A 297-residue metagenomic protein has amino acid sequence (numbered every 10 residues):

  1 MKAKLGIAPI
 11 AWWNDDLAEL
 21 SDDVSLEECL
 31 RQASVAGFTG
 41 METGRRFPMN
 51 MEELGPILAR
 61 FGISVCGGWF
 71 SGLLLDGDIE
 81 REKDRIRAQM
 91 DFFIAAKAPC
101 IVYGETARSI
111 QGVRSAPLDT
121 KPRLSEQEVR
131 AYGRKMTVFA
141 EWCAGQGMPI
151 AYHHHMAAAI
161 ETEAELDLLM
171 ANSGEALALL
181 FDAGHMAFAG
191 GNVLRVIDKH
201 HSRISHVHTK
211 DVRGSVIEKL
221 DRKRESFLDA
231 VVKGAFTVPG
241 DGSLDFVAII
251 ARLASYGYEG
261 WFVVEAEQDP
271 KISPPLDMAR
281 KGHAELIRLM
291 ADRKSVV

Functional and structural regions predicted by a protein language model:
M1-K2, R31-V35, P48-G67, A88-A98 (+4 more regions): Acidic (Asp/Glu)-rich catalytic clusters
A3-P9, M41-T43, V65-G68, I101-Y103 (+4 more regions): Hydrophobic faces of well-ordered beta-strands that scaffold small-molecule active sites in alpha/beta enzyme cores
I7, A33, M41, L58 (+6 more regions): Conserved, mostly hydrophobic/aromatic
A11-V24, L73-E82, K121-E128, T237-G240: Active-site mouth loops of central-metabolism enzymes
A18-Q32, E82-F92, A189-I197, F246-I249: Short, acidic/polar
M41, G133-S243, R293: Acidic/histidine-rich catalytic cores of soluble enzymes
I79-A178: Active-site acidic/histidine proton-transfer and metal-coordination neighborhood in alpha/beta enzyme cores
V296-V297: Conserved small/polar residues in nucleotide/adenosyl-binding loops
